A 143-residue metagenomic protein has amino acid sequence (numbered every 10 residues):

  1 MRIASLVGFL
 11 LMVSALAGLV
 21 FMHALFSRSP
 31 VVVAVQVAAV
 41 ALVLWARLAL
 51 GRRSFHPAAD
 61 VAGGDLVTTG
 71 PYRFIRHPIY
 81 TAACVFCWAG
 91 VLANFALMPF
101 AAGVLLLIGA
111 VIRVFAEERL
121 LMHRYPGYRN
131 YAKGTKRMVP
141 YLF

Functional and structural regions predicted by a protein language model:
M1-T68, V85-F143: Membrane-anchoring alpha-helices and their flanking helix-loop junctions
R73-T81: Histidine-centered phosphotransfer motif of kinases
